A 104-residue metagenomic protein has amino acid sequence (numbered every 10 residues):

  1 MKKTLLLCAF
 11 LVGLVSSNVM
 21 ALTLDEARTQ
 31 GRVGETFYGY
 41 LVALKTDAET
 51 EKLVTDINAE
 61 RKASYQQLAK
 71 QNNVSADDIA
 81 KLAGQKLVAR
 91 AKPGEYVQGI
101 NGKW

Functional and structural regions predicted by a protein language model:
M1-K2: N-terminal hydrophobic targeting signals that begin at the initiator methionine
L5-L14: Sec-dependent N-terminal signal peptides
F10, T50, L68: Generic anion/oxyanion-binding catalytic loop in active/binding sites
S16-A21: Sec/Tat signal peptide C-region and signal peptidase I cleavage site
L22-D56, N72, A76-W104: Amphipathic, charged alpha-helical segments and their helix-to-coil junctions in extracytoplasmic/peripheral assemblies
V54-A69: Short, well-ordered alpha-helical segments
